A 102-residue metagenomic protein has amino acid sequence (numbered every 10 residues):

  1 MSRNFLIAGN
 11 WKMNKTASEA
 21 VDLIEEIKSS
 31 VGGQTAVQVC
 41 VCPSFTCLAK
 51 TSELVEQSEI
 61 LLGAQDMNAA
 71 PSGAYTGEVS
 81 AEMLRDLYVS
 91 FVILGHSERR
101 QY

Functional and structural regions predicted by a protein language model:
M1-Y102: Active-site loop-to-helix "anion-binding N-cap" substructures in soluble metabolic enzymes
